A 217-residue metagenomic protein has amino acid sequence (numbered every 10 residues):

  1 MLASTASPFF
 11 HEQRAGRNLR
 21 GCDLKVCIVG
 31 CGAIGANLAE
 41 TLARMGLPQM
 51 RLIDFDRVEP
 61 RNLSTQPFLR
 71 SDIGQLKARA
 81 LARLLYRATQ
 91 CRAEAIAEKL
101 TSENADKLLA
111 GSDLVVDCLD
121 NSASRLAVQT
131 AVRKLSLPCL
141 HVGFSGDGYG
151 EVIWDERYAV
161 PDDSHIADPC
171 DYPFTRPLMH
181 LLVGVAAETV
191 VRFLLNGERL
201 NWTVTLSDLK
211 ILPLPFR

Functional and structural regions predicted by a protein language model:
M1-C27, G143: N-terminal charged helix/coil linker that caps or initiates catalytic domains
L19-G46, R51-R57, A187: Glycine-rich adenosine-cofactor-binding loop
A39-T41, S64-T65, A127-T130: Short amphipathic alpha-helical segments
L47-A88: Glycine-rich phosphate-binding loop and adjoining beta1-alpha1-beta2 segment of Rossmann-like nucleotide-binding folds
P48, C91, L135-L137: A short helix->loop->beta-strand "cap" motif at the edges of active sites that frequently abuts
A88-E103: S-adenosyl-L-methionine
L100, L108-V185, T189-L195, L212-F216: E1/E1-like adenylate-forming module used to activate ubiquitin-like modifiers and sulfur-carrier proteins
N196-D208: Core catalytic loop region at the nicotinamide-binding pocket of NAD(P)H-dependent oxidoreductases
